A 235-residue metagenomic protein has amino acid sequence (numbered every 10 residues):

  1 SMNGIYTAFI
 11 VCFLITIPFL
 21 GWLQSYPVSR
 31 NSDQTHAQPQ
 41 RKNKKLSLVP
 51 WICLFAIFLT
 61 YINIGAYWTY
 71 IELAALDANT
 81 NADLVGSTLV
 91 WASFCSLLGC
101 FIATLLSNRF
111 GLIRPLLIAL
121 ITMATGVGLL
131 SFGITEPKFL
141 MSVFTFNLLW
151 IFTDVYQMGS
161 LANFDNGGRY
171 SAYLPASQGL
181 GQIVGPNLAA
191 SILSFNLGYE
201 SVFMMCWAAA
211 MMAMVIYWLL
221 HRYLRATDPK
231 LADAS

Functional and structural regions predicted by a protein language model:
S1-C12, A190-A210: A membrane-interface helix-boundary motif in multi-pass transporters
I5-Q34, I216-H221: C-terminal membrane-cytosol helix-exit motif in multi-pass small-molecule transporters
L48-V90: Extracytoplasmic gate region of multi-pass secondary transporters
G86-S96, F146-N147, L174-Q178: Transmembrane alpha-helical segments of major facilitator superfamily
G99-L112, L193-S194: Helix-to-loop junctions at the C-terminal end of transmembrane segments in multipass secondary transporters
R114-L129, W207: Structural signature of the two symmetry-related core transmembrane helices
I151-D165: Intracellular juxtamembrane helix-capping segments at the cytosolic ends of symmetry-related transmembrane helices
F164-G198, C206: A late C-terminal transmembrane helix in Major Facilitator Superfamily
